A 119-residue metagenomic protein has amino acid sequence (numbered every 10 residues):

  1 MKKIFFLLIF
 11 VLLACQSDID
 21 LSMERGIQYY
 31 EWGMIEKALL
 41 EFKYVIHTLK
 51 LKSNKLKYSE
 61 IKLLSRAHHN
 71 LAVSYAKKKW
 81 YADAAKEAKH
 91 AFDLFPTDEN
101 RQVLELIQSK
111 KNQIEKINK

Functional and structural regions predicted by a protein language model:
Q16-S17, K55-Y58, K62, Q102: Residue signature of alpha-solenoid helical repeat architecture, marking inter-repeat boundaries and helix-start
T48-I61, T97: Flexible helix-coil transition and linker loops at the boundaries of alpha-helical arrays
